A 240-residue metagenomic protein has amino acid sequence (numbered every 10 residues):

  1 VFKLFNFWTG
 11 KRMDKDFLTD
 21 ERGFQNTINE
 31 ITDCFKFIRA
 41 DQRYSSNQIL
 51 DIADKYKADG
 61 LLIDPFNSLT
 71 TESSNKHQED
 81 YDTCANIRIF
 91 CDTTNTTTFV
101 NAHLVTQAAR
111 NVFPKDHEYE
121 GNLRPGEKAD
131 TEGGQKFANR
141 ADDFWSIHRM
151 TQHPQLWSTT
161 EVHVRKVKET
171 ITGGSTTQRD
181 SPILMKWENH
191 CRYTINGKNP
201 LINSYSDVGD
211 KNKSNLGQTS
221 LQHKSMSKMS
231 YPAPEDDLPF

Functional and structural regions predicted by a protein language model:
V1-F2, L69-E72, Q107-V112: Short acidic/His/Gly/Ser-rich catalytic and metal-binding motifs that mark active-site loops of diverse hydrolases
V1-Y56: Cytosolic-facing regulatory segments adjacent to core modules
N6, R43, N67, L104-V105: Active-site-proximal loop/turn and secondary-structure-junction residues that shape catalytic pockets, frequently
G10-K11, K15, S46-A58, D92-T94 (+1 more regions): C-terminal regions of RecA-like/P-loop NTPase motor modules
D20-T27, Q42-Q48, K76-N86, E127-G133 (+1 more regions): Helical mechanochemical/support elements of P-loop NTPase systems and associated helical scaffolds
K36-T93: Phosphate-binding/switch loop-helix module in NTP-utilizing enzymes
L62-I63, T96-H103: Structural recognition of the conserved hydrophobic beta-strand(s) that form the central parallel beta-sheet of P-loop
